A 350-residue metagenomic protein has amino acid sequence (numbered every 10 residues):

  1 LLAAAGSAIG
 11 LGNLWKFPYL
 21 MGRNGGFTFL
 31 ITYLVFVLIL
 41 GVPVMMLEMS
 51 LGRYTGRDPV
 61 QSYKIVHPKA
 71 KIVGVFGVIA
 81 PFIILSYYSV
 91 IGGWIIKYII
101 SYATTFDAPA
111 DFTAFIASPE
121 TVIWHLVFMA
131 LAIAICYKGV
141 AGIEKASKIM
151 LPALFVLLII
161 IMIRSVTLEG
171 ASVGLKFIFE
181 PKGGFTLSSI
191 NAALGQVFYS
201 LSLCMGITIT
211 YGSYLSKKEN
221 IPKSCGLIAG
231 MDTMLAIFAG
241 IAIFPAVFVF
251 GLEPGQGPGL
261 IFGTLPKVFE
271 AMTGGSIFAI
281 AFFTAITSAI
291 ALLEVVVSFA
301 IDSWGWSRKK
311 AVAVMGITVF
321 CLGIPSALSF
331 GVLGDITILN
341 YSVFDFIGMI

Functional and structural regions predicted by a protein language model:
L1, P119-I123, M231-I237, G275-F278 (+2 more regions): Loop-to-transmembrane helix boundary motifs in multi-pass membrane proteins
L1-L34, G206, G212, P222-G226 (+2 more regions): Transmembrane helix-boundary motif of multi-pass solute transporters/channels
L1-W15, V44-M49, R53-I65, K71-I72 (+1 more regions): Membrane-interface "cap" regions at the ends of multi-pass membrane proteins
Y19-N24, Y54-F76, S89-V140, E169-A192 (+2 more regions): Inter-helical loop and helix-membrane interface segments of multi-pass membrane transporters/permeases
T28-Y33, I65, K71-F76, P109 (+2 more regions): Membrane-interface alpha-helices at helix entry/exit sites of multi-pass transporters
Y33-V42, G77-Y102, I123-Y137, P152-S165 (+3 more regions): Hydrophobic core segments of alpha-helical transmembrane domains in multi-pass membrane transport and ion-translocation
V37-M49, R53, R57-V60, F128-Y137 (+1 more regions): Central hydrophobic cores of alpha-helical transmembrane segments in multi-pass inner-membrane proteins across all
E144, K148-I286, I290, K310-A311: Membrane-embedded translocation segments of transport machinery
